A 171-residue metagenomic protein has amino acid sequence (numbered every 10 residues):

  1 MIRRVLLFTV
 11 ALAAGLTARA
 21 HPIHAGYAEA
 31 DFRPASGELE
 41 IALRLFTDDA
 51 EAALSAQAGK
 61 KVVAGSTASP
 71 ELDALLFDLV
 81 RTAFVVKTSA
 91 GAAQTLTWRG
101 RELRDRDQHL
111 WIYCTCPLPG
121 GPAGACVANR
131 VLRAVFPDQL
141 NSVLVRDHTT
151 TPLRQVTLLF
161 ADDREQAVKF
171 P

Functional and structural regions predicted by a protein language model:
M1-L6: Bacterial N-terminal signal peptides that target proteins for export
L7-G15: Bacterial N-terminal signal peptides
A20-P171: N-terminal soluble domains immediately following signal/targeting peptides that reside in extracytoplasmic
